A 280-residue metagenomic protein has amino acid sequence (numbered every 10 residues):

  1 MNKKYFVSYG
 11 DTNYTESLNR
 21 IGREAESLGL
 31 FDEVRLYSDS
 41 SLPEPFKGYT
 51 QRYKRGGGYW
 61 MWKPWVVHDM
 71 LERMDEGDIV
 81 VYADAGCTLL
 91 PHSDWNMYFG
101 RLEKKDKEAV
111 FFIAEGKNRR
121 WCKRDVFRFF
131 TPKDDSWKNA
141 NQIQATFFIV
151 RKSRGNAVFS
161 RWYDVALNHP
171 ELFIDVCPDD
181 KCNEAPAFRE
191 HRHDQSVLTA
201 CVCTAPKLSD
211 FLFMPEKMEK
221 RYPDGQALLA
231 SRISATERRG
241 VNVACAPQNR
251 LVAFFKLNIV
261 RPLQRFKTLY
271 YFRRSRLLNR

Functional and structural regions predicted by a protein language model:
M1-W60, V67-E76, R189, P206-K207: N-terminal anchoring/stem segment of glycosyltransferases
N2, A83, Q142-T146: Residues that flank catalytic or metal-binding motifs in active/ligand-binding sites
T12, G29-L30, L89-P91, F130-R280: A glycosyltransferase accessory/donor-loop signature
L18-G22, V126, Q195-L198: Short, highly selective alpha-helical patches that border small-molecule cofactor pockets in redox/cofactor-processing
G22, E26, F99, T199-C203: Non-transmembrane alpha-helical segments in soluble domains of secreted/periplasmic/extracellular proteins
E33-S41, V110-G116, E171-D180, E216: A generic structural motif
R35, A109-S136, A140-I143: Surface cap/lid and interfacial helix-loop subdomains adjacent to catalytic sites that gate substrate access
P64-R124: GT-A fold catalytic core of metal-dependent nucleotide-sugar glycosyltransferases, centered on the diacidic
